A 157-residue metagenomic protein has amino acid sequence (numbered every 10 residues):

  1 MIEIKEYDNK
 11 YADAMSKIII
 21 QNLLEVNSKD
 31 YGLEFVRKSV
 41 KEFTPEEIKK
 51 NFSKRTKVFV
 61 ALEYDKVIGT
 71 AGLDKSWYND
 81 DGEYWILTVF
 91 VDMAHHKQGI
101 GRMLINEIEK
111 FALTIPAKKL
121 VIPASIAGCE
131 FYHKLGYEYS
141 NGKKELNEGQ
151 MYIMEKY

Functional and structural regions predicted by a protein language model:
I2-K17: A short beta-loop-alpha structural element at the N-terminal edge of CoA-dependent acyl/N-acetyltransferase catalytic
I20-E46: Conserved GNAT-fold acetyl-CoA-binding loop/helix
T44-V60: A short helix-loop-beta-strand connector motif used in the catalytic cores of GNAT acetyltransferases and, in some
V60, K66-K75, W85, F90: Conserved beta-strand in the GNAT
D81-M93, Y152: Conserved acetyl-CoA binding element of GNAT-fold acetyltransferases
T88-V91, K97-K110, K134: Conserved acetyl-CoA-binding loop-helix of GNAT-fold acetyltransferases
I105, A112-S125: Conserved GNAT acetyl-CoA-binding A-motif
V121-P123, E138-M154: Conserved catalytic-core motifs of GNAT/GCN5-like acyltransferases
